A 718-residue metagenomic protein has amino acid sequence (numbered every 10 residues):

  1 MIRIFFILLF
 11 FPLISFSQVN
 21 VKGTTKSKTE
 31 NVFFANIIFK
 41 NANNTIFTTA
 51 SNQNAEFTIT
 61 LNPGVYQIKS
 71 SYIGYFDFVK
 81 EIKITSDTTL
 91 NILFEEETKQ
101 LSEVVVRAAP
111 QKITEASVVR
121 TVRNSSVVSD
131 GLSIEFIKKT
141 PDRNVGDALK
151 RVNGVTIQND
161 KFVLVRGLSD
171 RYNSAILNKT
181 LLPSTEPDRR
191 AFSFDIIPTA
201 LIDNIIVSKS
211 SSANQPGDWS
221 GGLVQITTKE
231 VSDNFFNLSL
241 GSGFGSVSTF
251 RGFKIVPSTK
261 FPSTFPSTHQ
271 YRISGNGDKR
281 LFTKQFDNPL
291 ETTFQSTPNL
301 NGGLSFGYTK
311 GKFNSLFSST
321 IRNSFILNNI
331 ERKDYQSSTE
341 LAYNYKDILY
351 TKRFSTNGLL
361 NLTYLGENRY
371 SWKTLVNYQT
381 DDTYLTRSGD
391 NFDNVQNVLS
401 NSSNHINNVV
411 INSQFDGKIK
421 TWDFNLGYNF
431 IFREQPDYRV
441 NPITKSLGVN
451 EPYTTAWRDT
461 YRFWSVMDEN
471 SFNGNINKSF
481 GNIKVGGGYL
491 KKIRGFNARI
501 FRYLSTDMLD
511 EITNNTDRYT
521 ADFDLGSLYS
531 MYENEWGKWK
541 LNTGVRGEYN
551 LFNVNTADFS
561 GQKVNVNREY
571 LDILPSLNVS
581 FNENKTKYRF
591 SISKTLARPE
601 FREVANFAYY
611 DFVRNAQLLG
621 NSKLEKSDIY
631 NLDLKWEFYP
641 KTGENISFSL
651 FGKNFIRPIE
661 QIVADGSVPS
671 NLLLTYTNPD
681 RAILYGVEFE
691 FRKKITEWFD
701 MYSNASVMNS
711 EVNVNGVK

Functional and structural regions predicted by a protein language model:
K26, N36-K40, S71-I73, T89-E135 (+2 more regions): Short, acidic, small-residue-rich periplasmic hinge/interaction motif at the N-terminus of Gram-negative outer-membrane
K40-T45, K69-K80: A short, solvent-exposed loop/turn motif at the edges and junctions of modular extracellular/periplasmic domains
A42-E56: Short, acidic Ser/Thr/Gly-rich low-complexity loop/linker segments typical of extracellular and cell-surface proteins
Q111, R120-L164, K179-I197, L201-A213 (+1 more regions): Periplasmic N-terminal accessory/gating domains of Gram-negative outer-membrane beta-barrel systems
T180-L181, F432-Y438, S446, N450 (+6 more regions): Surface-exposed extracellular loop regions of Gram-negative outer-membrane beta-barrel proteins, predominantly
Q285-L385, N408-V409, F415-K418, L577: Transmembrane beta-barrel wall of Gram-negative outer-membrane proteins
D459-Y461, S465, G481-N584, Y609-D611 (+1 more regions): Signature of Gram-negative outer-membrane beta-barrel scaffolds
S471-K478, L509-S527, L619-N621, E625 (+4 more regions): Outer membrane beta-barrel strand-and-loop segments of large Gram-negative receptors, especially TonB-dependent
